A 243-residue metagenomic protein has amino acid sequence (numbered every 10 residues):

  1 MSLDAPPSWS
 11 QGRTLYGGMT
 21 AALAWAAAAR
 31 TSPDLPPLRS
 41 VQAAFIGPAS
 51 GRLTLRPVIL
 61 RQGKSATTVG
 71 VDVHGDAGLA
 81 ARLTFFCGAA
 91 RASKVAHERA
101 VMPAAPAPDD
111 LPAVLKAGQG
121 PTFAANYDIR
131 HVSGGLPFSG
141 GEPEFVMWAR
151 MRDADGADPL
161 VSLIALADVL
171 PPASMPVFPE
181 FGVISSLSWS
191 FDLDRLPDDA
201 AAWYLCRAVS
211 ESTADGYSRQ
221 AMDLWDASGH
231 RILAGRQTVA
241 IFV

Functional and structural regions predicted by a protein language model:
M1-V243: Terminal targeting signals and extreme-terminal segments of soluble enzymes
